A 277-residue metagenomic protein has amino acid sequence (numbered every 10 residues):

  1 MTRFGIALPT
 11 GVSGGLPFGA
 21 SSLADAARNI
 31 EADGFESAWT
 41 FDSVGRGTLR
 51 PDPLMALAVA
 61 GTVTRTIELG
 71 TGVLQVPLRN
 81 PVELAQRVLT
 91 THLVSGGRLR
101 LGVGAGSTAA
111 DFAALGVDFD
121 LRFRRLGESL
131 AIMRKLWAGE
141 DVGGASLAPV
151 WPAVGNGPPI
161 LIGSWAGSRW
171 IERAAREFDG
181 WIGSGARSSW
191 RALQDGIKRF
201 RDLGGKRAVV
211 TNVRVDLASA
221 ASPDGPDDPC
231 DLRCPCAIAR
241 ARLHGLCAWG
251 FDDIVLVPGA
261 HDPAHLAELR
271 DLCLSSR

Functional and structural regions predicted by a protein language model:
M1-R277: Active-site-adjacent structural elements that line small-molecule/cofactor binding pockets in enzymes
